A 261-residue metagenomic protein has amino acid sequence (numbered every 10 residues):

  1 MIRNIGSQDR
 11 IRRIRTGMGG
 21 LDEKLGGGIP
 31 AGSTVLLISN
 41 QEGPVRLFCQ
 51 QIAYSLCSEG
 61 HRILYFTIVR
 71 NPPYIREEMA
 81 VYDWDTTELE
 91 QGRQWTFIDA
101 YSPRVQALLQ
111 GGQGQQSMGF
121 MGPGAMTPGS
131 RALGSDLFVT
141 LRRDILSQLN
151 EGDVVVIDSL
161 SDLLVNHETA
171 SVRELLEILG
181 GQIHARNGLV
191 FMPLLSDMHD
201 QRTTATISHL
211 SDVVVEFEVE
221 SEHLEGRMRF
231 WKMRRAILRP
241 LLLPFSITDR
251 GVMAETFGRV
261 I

Functional and structural regions predicted by a protein language model:
I2-G19: N-terminal pre-Walker A segment at the start of P-loop NTPase domains
R15-M18, P128-L133, L141, F245-I261: NTP-binding/hydrolysis catalytic cores, primarily Walker-type P-loop NTPases
K24-S102: Walker A/P-loop NTP-binding active-site region of P-loop NTPases, recognizing the glycine-rich GxxxxGKT/S
L56, M79, I183, I207-S208: A generic structural signal for well-ordered alpha-helical segments
R62, R93-Q94, E151-V155, A185-P193: Loop/turn-to-beta-strand initiation segments
G92-Q94, A100-L108, H223, I261: A short acidic, often aromatic-flanked loop/helix-cap motif at beta-alpha or helix-coil junctions that lines enzyme
P103-H184: Phosphate-binding/switch loop-helix module in NTP-utilizing enzymes
G188-L189, P193-V252, V260-I261: Phosphate-binding/switch region of NTP-binding enzymes
